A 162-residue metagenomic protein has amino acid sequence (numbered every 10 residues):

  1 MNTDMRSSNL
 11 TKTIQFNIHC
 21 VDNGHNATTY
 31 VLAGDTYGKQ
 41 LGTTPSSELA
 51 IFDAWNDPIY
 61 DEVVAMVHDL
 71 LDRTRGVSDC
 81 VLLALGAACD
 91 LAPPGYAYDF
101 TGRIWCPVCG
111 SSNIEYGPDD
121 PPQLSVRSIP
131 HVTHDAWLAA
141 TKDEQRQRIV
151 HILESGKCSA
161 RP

Functional and structural regions predicted by a protein language model:
R6-N17, H68-L83, P93-G102: Short, flexible, mixed-charge glycine/proline-rich loop motifs that serve as phosphate/nucleic-acid-contacting
I18-N23, C106-C109: Short cysteine-rich clusters marking metal-coordination/redox-active sites
H25-Y30, S112-E115: Short functional micro-motifs and their immediate structural scaffolds
A27-Y60: Short, flexible N-terminal segments of the mature chain
D35-P45, P121-W137: Short cysteine/histidine-rich metal-coordination sites, predominantly Zn2+-binding motifs
D35-Y37, C89-R103, D120-Q123: Short linker/helix segments within small regulatory modules
D61-M66: Compact, well-ordered interaction domains used in eukaryotic information-processing assemblies
R127, H131-P162: Glycine-rich, aromatic-bearing surface loops/beta-hairpins
